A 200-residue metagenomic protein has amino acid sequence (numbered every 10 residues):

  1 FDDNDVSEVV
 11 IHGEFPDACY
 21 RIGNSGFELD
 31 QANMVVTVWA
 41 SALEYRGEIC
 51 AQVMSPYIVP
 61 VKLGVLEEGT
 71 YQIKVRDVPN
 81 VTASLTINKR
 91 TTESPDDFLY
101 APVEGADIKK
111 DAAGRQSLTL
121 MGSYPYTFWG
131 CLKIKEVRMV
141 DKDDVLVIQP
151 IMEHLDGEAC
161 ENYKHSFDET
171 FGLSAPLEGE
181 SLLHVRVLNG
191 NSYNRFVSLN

Functional and structural regions predicted by a protein language model:
F1-N200: Exposed, flexible binding/inhibitory loops of compact, secreted disulfide-stabilized domains
